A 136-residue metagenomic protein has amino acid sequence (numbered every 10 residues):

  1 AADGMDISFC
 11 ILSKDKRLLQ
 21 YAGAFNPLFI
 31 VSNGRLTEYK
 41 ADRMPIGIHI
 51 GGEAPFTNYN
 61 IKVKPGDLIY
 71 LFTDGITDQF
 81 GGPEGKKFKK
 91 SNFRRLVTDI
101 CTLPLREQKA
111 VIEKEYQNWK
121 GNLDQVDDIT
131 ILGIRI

Functional and structural regions predicted by a protein language model:
A1-I136: Conserved subregion of the PPM/PP2C metallophosphatase catalytic domain
